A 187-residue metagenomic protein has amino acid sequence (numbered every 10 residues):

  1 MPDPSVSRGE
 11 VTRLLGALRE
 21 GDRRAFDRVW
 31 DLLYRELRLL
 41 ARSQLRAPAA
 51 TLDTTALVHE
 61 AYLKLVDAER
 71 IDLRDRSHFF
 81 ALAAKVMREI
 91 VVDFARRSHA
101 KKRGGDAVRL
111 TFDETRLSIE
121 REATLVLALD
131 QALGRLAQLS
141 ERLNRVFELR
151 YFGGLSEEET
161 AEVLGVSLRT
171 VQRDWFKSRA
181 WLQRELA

Functional and structural regions predicted by a protein language model:
M1-P4, E20-R28, L39-E60: Short, charged helix-capping/linker segments at alpha-helix termini
G16-E20, S43-P48, E60-H78: Sigma70-family region 2
Y34-R38, T55-L63, R76-R97: Σ70-family region 2.3-2.4 aromatic/basic alpha-helix that recognizes the −10 promoter and nucleates DNA melting
L37, L117-R145: Amphipathic alpha-helical segment used for protein-protein interaction
A41, R179-A187: Short, Lys/Arg-enriched C-terminal cap helix and immediately downstream tail that follows
P48-L57, L73, F80, F94-L117: Short, basic/polar amphipathic helix motif occurring as a linker/hinge flanking DNA-binding modules in transcription
A137-E159: Short amphipathic alpha helix immediately N-terminal
G153-R173: Helix-turn-helix DNA-binding module
